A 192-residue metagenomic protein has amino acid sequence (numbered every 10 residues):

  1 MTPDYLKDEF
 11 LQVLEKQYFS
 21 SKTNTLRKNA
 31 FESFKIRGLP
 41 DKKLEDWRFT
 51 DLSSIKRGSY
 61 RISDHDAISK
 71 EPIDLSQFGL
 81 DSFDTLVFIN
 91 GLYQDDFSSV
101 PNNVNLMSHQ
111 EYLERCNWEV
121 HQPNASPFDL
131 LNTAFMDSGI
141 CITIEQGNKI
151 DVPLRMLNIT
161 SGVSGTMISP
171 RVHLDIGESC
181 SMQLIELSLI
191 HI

Functional and structural regions predicted by a protein language model:
M1-I190: Glycine-rich and polybasic anion-binding loops at the starts of cofactor/ligand-binding domains
